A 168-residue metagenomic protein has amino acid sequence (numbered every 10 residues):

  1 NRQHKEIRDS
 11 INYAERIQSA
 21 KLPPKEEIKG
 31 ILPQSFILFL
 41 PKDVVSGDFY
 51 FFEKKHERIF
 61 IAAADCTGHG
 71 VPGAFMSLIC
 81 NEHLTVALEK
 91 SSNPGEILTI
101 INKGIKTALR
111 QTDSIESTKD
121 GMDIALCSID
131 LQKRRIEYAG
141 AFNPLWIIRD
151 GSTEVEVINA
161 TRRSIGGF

Functional and structural regions predicted by a protein language model:
R2-F168: … and, occasionally, acidic/histidine-rich disordered N-termini of signaling adaptors
